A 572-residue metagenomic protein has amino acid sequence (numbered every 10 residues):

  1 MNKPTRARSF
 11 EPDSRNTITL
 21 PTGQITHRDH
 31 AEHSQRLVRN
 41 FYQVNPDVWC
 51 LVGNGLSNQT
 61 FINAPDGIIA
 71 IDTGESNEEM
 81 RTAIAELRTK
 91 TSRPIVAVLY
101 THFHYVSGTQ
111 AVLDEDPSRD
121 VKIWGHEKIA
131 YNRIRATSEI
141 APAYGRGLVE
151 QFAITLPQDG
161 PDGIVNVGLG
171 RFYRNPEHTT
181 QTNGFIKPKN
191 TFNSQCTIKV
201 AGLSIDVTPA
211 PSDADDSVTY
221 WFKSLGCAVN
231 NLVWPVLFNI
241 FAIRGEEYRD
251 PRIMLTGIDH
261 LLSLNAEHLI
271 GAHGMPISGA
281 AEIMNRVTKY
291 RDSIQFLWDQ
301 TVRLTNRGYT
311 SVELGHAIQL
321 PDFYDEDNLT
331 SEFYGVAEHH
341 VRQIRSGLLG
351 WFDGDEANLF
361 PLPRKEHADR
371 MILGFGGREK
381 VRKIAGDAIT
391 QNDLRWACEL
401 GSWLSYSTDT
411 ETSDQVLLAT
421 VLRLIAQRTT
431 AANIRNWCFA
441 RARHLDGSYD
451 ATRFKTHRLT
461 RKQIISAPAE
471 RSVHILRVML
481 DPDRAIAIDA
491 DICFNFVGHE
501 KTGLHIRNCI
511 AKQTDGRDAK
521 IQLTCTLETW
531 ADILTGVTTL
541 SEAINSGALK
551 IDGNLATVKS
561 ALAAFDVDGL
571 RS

Functional and structural regions predicted by a protein language model:
M1-A31, N132, A141-V149, I154-G160 (+3 more regions): Accessory terminal helices/loops
R36, F41-V44, G67, E78-W124 (+1 more regions): Active-site metal-binding motif and surrounding structural segment of the metallo-beta-lactamase
L37-T91, V218-L232: Conserved beta-strand hairpin/beta-sheet module of binuclear metal-dependent hydrolase folds, prominently
L37-Y42, G53, I164-T208: Alpha-helix-centered segments that form part of catalytic cores
D47, I62, D72, L87 (+9 more regions): Divalent metal-coordination and catalytic microenvironments
G67-I69, E75-N77, I186, Q195-R307: Metallo-beta-lactamase
Y131-E139, F238-N239: Short, charged, surface-exposed secondary-structure boundary motifs
D393-E399, Y406, Q415, T420-S572: Feature captures hydrophobic
